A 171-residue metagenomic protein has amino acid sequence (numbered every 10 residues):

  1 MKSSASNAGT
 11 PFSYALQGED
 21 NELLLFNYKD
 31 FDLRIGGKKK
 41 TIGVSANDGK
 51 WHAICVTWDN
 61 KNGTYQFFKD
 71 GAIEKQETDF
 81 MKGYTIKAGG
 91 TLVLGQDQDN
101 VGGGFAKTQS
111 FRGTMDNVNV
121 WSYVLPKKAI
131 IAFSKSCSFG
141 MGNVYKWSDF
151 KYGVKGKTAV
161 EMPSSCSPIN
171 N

Functional and structural regions predicted by a protein language model:
M1-N171: Extracellular glycan-associated modules
